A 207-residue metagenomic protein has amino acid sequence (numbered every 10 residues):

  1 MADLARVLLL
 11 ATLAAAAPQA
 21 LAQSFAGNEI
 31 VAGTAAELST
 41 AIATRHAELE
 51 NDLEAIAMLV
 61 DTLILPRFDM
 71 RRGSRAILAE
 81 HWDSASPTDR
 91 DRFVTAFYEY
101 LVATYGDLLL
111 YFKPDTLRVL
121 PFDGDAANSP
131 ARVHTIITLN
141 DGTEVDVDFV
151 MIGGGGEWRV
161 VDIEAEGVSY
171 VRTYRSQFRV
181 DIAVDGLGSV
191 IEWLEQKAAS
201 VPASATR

Functional and structural regions predicted by a protein language model:
M1-L8: Bacterial N-terminal signal peptides that target proteins for export
A11-A14: Short, linear, compositionally biased motifs with a strong N-terminal bias
S24-Y105: Early exported N-terminus immediately downstream of N-terminal targeting peptides
F25, T40, T44-A47, N51-A55 (+7 more regions): Surface-exposed, polar/charged faces of alpha-helical domains in mature secreted/periplasmic/lumenal proteins
A103-V145, K197-R207: Surface-exposed, charged secondary-structure patches
E144-R172: Short beta-strand edge/turn micro-motifs at domain boundaries
D162-R207: Low-complexity, intrinsically disordered terminal/linker segments enriched in charged and Gly/Pro repeats
